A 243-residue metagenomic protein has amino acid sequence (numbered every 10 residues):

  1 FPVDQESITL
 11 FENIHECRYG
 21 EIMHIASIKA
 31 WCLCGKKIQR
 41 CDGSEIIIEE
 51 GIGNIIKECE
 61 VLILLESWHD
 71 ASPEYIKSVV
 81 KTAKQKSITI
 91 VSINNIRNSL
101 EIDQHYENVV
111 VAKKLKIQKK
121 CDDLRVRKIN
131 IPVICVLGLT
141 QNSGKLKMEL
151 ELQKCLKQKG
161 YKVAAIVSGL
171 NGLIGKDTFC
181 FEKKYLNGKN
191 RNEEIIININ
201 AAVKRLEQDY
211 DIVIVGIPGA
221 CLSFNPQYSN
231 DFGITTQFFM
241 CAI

Functional and structural regions predicted by a protein language model:
F1-Y75, V79-T82, N98-L100, K116-C135 (+2 more regions): Flexible phosphate-sensing "switch/lid" loops adjacent to ATP/NTP-binding sites across phosphate-transfer
L65, I90-N95, V111-A112: Short beta-strand elements of ligand-binding domains
A83-T89, Y106-E107: A short helix->loop->beta-strand "cap" motif at the edges of active sites that frequently abuts
I96-N108: Rossmann-fold NAD(P)-binding glycine/threonine-rich loop
Y106-V111, A220-S223: N-terminal start-of-chain detector that recognizes signal peptides and the immediate post-cleavage beginning
L137-L139: Residues at the beta-strand->loop junction immediately N-terminal to the Walker
S143-G144: Conserved glycine(s) of the Walker
K147: Conserved Walker
